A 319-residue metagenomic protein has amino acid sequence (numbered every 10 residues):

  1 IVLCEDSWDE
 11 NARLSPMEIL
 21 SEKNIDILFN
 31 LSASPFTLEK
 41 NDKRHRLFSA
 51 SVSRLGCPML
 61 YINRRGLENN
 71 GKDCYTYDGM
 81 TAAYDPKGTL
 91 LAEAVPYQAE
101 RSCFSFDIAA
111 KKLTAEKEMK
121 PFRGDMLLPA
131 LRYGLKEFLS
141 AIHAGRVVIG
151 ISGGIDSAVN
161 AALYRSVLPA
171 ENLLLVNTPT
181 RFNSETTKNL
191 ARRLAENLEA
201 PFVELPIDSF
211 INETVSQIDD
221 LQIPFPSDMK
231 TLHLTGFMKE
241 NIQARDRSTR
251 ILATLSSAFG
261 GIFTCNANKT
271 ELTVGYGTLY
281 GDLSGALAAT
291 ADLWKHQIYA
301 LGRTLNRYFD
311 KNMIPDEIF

Functional and structural regions predicted by a protein language model:
I1-W8, F29, L131: Active-site-proximal beta-strand elements of phosphoester/diester hydrolases
S7-E10, F36-E39, L67-G71, A99-E100 (+5 more regions): Flexible loop/turn segments at secondary-structure boundaries
W8-A99: CN hydrolase (nitrilase-like) catalytic-core segments centered on the catalytic cysteine and neighboring Lys/Glu
S21-D26, L198, P226-K311: Active-site adenylate/phosphate-handling loop in enzymes that bind or generate adenylated species
F29, V147-I151, I155-R192: ATP-dependent adenylation/pyrophosphate-handling site
Y84, V95, A99-A130: Catalytic P-loop NTP-binding/switch module of NTPases
P96-S105, N172-N177, R181-M238, A244 (+2 more regions): A conserved beta-strand->alpha-helix junction
R123-V148, R245-T254, A258: Phosphate/ATP-binding catalytic cores across multiple sugar-kinase/actin-like superfamilies, primarily ASKHA
